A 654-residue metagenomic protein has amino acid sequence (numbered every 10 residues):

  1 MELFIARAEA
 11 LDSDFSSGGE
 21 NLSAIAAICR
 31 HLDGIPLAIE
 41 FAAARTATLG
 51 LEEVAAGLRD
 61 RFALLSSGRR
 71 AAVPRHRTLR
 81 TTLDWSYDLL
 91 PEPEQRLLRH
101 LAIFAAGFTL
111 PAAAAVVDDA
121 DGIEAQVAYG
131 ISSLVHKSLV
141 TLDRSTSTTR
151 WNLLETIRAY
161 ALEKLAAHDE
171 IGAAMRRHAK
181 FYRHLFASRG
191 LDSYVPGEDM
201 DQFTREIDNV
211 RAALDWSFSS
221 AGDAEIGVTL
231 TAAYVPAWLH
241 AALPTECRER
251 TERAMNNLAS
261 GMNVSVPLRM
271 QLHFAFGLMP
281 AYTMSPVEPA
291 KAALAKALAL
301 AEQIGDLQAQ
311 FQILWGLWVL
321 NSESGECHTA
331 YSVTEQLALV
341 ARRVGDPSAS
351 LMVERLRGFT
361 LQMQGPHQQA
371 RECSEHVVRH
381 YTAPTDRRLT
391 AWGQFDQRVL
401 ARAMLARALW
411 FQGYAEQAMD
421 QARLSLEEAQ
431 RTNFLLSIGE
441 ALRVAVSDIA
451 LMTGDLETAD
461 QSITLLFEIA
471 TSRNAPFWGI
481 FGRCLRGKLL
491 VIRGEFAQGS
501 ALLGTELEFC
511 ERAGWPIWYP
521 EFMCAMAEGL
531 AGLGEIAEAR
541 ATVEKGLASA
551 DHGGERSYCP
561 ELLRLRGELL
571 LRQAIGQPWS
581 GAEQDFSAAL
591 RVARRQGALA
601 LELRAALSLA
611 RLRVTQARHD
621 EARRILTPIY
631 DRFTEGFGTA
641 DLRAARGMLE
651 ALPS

Functional and structural regions predicted by a protein language model:
M1-E246, E252: Aliphatic-rich helical/repeat scaffold segments used for oligomerization and domain docking
A42, T382-A383: Phospho-regulated, Ser/Thr/Pro-rich intrinsically disordered or coiled-coil terminal scaffolds of eukaryotic
T141, E163-S348, M352-H380, A406-D420 (+10 more regions): Inter-helical turn/loop elements of alpha-helical hairpins
P267-R269, D346-P347, A383-R398, Q430-L436 (+1 more regions): Intrinsically disordered, low-complexity acidic/Ser/Thr-rich segments used as protein-protein interaction/activation
V340-R343, E427-T432, F467-A475, L507-P516 (+3 more regions): Solenoid-like repeat scaffolds
R398-L400, G439-E440, F477-F481, I517-M523 (+1 more regions): Generic helix N-cap/helix-start motif at coil->alpha-helix transitions
F481-F496, A525: A conserved active-site cap/scaffold subdomain adjacent to cofactor or substrate pockets
R540-G546, E555-L565, D585: C-terminal structural cap/anchor segments
